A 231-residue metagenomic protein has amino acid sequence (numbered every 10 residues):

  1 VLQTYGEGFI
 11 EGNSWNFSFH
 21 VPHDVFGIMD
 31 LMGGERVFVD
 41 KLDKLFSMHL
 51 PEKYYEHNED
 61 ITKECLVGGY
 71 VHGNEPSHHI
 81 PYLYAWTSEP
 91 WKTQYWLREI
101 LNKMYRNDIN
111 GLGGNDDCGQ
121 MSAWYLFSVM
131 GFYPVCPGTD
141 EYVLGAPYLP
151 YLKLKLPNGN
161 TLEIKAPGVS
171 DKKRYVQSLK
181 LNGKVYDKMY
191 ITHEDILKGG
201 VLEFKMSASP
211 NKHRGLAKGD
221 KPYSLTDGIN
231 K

Functional and structural regions predicted by a protein language model:
V1-E163, G168, E194, V201: Active-site core of glycosidic bond-cleaving carbohydrate-active enzymes
E56-N58, K153, S207-S209, N230-K231: Short, surface-exposed, polar/charged, turn-prone segments marking secondary-structure boundaries
F132, G168, G183-V185, A208: A mature extracytoplasmic/lumenal domain signature
P157, S178-K184: Short strand-turn-strand beta-turns centered on an Asx-Gly dipeptide
Y175: Extracellular attachment/recognition segments
N182-T192: Solvent-exposed beta-strand/loop surfaces of large extracellular or lumenal domains
H193-N230: C-terminal beta-strand-rich structural cap/linker in extracellular carbohydrate-active enzymes
